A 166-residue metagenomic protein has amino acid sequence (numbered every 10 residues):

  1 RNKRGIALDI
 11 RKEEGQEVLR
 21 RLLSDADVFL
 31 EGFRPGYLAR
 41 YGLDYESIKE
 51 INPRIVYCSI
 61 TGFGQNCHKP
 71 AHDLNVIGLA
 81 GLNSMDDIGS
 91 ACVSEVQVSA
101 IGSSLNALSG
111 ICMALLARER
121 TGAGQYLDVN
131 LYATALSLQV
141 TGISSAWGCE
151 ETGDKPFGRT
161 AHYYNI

Functional and structural regions predicted by a protein language model:
R1-E50: A structured beta-alpha segment of the ubiquitous adenosine-cofactor-binding alpha/beta core
K3, L30, I48, Y57 (+3 more regions): Structural scaffold positions in well-ordered secondary structure
G5-A7, Y57, Y126-D128: Conserved beta-strand scaffold positions in the cores of enzyme catalytic domains, especially in NTP/NDP-utilizing
R11, F63, Y132-A135: Short, solvent-exposed coil/turn elements at secondary-structure transition points
G36-S84: Rossmann-fold NAD(P)-binding glycine/threonine-rich loop
D73-I166: Acidic, glycine-rich segments within the central catalytic cores of soluble metabolic enzymes that bind/position
